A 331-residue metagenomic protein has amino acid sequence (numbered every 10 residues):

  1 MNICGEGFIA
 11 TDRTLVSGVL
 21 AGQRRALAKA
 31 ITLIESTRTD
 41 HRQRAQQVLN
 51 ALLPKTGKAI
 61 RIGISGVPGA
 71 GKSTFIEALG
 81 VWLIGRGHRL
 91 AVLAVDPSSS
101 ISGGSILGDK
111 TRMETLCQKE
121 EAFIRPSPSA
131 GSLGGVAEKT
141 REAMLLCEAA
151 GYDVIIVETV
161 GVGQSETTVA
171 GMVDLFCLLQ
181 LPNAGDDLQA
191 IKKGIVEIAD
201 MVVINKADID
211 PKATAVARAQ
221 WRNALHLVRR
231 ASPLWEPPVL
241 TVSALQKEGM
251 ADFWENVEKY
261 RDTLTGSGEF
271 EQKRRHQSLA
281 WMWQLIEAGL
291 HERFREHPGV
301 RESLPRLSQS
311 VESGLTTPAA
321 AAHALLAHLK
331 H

Functional and structural regions predicted by a protein language model:
T11-S65, A70, I76-S165, M172-L179 (+1 more regions): Nucleotide-state-sensitive switch-loop elements of NTP-binding domains
D12-S17, A70, S127, V203-K206 (+2 more regions): Short hinge/gating elements
Q23, D96, E158, N205 (+3 more regions): Residue-level signal for inorganic ion chemistry
L27-K29, T241, D252-K330: Long, well-ordered amphipathic alpha-helical subdomains in the mid-to-C-terminal portions of large enzyme subunits
V154, L175, D200-M201, P238: Well-ordered beta-strand positions
K192: Conserved SF2 helicase motif VI
M201-V203, A207-T263: Canonical P-loop GTPase G-domain recognition
